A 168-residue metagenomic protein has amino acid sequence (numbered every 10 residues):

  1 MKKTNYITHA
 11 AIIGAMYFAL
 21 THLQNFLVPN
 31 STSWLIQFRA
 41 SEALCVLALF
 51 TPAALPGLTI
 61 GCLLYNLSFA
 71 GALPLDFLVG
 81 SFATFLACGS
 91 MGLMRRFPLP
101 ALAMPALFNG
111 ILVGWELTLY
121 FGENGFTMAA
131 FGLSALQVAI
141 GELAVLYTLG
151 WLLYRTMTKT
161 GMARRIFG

Functional and structural regions predicted by a protein language model:
M1-L49, A53: Hydrophobic transmembrane alpha-helices
M16-Y17, T21, L58-N66: Small-polar-interrupted transmembrane alpha-helices in polytopic inner-membrane proteins
N25-W34, L63-G168: Membrane-embedded alpha-helical hairpins and interfacial helices in multi-pass inner-membrane proteins
F38-E42, L58, T84, G110: A generic alpha-helix surface/boundary motif
L47-L58, G92-L102: Membrane-helix interface "capping/anchor" motifs
